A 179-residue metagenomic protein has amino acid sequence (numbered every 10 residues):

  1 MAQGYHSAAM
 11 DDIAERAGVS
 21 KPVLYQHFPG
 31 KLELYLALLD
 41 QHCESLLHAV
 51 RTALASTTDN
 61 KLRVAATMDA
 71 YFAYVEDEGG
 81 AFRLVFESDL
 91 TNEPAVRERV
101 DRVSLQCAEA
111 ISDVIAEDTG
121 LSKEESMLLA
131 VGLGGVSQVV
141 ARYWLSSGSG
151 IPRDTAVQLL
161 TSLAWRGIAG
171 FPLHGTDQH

Functional and structural regions predicted by a protein language model:
M1-E33, A37: Helix-turn-helix
A2, R16, E33-A53, L62-A73 (+5 more regions): Alpha-helical structural segments
A2-H6, T57, E78: Short coil/turn segments at alpha/beta junctions that flank glycine-rich nucleotide-binding fingerprints
H6-S7, L121-E124: Short, charged helix-capping/linker segments at alpha-helix termini
E44-L47, P94-T119, M127-G132, V139-R142 (+1 more regions): Amphipathic alpha-helical packing segments from all-alpha helical-bundle domains
V75-A95, E109-S112, V139-S146: Amphipathic alpha-helical segments used for helix-helix packing
R83-F86, R153, T176-D177: Short, hydrophobic secondary-structure boundary micro-motifs
F171-H179: C-terminal effector-binding regulatory domain of bacterial HTH transcription factors
